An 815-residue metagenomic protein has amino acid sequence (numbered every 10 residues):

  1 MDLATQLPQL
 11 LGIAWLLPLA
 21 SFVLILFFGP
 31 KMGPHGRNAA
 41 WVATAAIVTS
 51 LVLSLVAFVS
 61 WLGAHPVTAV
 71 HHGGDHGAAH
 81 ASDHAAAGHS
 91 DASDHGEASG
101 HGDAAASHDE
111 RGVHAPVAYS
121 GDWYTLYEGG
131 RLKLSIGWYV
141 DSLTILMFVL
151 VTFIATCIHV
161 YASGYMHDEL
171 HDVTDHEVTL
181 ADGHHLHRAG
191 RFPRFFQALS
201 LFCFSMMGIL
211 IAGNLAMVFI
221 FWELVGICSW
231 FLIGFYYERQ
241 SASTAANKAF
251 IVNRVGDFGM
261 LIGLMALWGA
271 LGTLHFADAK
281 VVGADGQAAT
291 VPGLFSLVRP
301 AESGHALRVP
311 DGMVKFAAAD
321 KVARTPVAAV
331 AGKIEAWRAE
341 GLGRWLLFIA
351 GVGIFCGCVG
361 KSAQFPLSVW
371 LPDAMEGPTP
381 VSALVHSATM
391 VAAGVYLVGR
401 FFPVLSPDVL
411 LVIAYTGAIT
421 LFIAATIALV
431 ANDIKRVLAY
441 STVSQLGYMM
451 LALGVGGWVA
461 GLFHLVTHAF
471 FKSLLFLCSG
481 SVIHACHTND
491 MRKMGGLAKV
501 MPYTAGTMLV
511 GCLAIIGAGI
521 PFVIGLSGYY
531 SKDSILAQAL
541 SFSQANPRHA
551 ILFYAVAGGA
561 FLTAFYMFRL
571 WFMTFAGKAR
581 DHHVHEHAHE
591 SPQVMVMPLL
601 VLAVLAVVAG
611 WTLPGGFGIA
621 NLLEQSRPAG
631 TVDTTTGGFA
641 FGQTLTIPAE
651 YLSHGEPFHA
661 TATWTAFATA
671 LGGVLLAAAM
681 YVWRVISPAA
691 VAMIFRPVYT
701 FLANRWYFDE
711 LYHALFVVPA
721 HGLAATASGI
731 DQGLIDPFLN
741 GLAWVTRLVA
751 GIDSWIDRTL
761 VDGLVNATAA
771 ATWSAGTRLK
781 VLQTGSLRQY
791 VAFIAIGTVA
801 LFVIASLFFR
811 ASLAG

Functional and structural regions predicted by a protein language model:
M1-G12, P30-P193, Q197, T273-R344 (+4 more regions): Transmembrane helix-loop-helix hairpins at membrane boundaries of multipass inner-membrane proteins
M1-P8, H65-G73, H108-G137, G208-V218 (+7 more regions): Membrane-interface interhelical loops and short amphipathic "cap" helices that link adjacent transmembrane segments
D2, Q6-P34, A39-V42, A46-V52 (+10 more regions): Alpha-helical transmembrane segments of multi-pass membrane proteins predominantly involved in bioenergetics
D2-L17, H35-A45, L132-V151, R191-A198 (+10 more regions): Membrane-entry segments of alpha-helical transmembrane domains in multi-pass membrane proteins
A46-A64, G256-T273, M508-P521, P598-L623 (+5 more regions): Hydrophobic alpha-helical membrane-insertion segments
V48-S54, A668-A679: Hydrophobic core of alpha-helical transmembrane segments in multi-pass integral membrane proteins
H95, H101-Y139, G615-A668, A679-G815: Aromatic-capped, Gly/Pro-kinked transmembrane alpha-helices
C157-V218, I227-E590, L605, W611-P614: Hydrophobic transmembrane alpha-helices and their helix-loop junctions in integral membrane proteins
